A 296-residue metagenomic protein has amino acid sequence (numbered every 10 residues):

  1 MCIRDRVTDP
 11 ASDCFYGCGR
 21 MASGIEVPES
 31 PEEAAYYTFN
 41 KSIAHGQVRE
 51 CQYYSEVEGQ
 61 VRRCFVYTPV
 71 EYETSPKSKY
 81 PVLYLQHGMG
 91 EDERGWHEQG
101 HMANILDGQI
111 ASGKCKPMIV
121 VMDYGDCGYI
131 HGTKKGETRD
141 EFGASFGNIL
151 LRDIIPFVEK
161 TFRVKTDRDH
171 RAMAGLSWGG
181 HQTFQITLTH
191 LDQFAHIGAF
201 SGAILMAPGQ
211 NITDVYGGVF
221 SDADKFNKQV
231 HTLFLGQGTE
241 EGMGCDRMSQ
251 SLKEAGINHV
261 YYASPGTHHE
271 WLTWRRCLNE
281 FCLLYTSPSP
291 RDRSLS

Functional and structural regions predicted by a protein language model:
M1-D5, Y285-D292: Conserved small/polar residues in nucleotide/adenosyl-binding loops
R4-E26, F194-I197, F281: Alpha-glucan (starch/glycogen) binding determinants
D13-K79: A domain-start/cap signature at the N-terminus of enzymes
S78-G88: Short beta-strand element of the alpha/beta-hydrolase
G90-R152, F157-T161: Cap/lid segment of the alpha/beta-hydrolase catalytic domain
D167-V215: Primarily recognizes the serine-hydrolase "nucleophile elbow" in alpha/beta-hydrolase and SGNH/GDSL folds
A207-A255, V260: The feature captures the conserved acid-bearing segment of alpha/beta-hydrolase catalytic domains
E240-S287: C-terminal catalytic histidine-bearing segment of alpha/beta-hydrolase fold enzymes
